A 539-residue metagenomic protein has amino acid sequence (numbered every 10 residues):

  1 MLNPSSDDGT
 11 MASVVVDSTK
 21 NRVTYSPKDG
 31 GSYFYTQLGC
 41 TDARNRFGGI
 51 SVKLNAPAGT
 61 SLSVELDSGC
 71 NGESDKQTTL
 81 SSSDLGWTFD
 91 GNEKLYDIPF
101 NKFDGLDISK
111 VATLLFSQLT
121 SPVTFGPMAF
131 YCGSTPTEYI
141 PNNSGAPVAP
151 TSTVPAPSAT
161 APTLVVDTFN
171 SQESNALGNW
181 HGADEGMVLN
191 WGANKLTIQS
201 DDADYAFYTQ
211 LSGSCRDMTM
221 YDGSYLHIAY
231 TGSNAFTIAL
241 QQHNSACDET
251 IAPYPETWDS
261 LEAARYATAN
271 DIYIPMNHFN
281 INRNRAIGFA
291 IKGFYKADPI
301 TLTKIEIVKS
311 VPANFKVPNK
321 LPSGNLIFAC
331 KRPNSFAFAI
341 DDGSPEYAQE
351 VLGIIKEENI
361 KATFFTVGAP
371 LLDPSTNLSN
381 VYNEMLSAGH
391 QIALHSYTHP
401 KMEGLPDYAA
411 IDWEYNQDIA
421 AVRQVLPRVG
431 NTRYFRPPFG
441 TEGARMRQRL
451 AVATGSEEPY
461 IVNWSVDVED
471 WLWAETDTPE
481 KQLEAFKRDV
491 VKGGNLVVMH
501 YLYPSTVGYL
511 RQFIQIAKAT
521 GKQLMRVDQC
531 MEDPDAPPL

Functional and structural regions predicted by a protein language model:
M1-K320: Beta-rich carbohydrate-recognition modules and glycan-binding surfaces
C40, C70, C132, C215 (+4 more regions): Functionally engaged cysteine thiol sites
R46, N234, E358, A388-G389 (+3 more regions): Structured helix-beta-strand junction loops
D107, M220, Y266, N282 (+6 more regions): Extracellular/periplasmic catalytic domains that process cell-envelope and extracellular macromolecules
N175-H181, P345-E350, V507: Short, solvent-exposed loop/turn elements at domain surfaces
P312-A410, E414-T432, E532: Active-site beta->alpha N-cap acidic-glycine motif
E350, L372, N377-N380, Y397-Q523 (+1 more regions): Catalytic domains of cell-wall/extracellular-matrix polysaccharide-remodeling enzymes, centered on de-N-acetylation
